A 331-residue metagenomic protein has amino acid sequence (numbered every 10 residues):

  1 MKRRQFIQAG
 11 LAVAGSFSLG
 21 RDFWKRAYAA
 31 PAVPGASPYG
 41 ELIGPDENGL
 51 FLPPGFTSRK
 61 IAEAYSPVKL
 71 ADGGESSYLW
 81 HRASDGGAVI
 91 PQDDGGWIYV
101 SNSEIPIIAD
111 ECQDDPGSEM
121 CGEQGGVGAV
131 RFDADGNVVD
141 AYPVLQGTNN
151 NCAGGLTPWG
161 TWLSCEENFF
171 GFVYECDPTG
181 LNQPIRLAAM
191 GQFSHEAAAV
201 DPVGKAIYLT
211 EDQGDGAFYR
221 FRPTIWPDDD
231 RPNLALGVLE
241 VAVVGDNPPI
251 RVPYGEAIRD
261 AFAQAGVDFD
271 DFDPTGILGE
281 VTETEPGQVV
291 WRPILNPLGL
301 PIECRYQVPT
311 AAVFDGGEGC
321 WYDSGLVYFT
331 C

Functional and structural regions predicted by a protein language model:
Q5-Y28: N-terminal export signals
G20-P54, S58: C-terminal segment of N-terminal export signals and the immediately downstream linker at the start of the mature
N48-A64, A71-Y78, F132-L145, Y174-S194 (+2 more regions): Blade-edge beta-strand/turn elements of extracellular beta-propeller and related beta-sheet repeat scaffolds
G49-R82, P91-Q92, W97-N137: Beta-propeller domains
W80-I90, G147-P158, Q192-K205, P309-L326: Beta-rich, blade/repeat-based domains predominating in secreted/periplasmic proteins but also intracellular
I105-P184: Well-ordered mid-protein domain cores that form the structural environment of catalytic cofactors
F269-C331: Beta-propeller domains
